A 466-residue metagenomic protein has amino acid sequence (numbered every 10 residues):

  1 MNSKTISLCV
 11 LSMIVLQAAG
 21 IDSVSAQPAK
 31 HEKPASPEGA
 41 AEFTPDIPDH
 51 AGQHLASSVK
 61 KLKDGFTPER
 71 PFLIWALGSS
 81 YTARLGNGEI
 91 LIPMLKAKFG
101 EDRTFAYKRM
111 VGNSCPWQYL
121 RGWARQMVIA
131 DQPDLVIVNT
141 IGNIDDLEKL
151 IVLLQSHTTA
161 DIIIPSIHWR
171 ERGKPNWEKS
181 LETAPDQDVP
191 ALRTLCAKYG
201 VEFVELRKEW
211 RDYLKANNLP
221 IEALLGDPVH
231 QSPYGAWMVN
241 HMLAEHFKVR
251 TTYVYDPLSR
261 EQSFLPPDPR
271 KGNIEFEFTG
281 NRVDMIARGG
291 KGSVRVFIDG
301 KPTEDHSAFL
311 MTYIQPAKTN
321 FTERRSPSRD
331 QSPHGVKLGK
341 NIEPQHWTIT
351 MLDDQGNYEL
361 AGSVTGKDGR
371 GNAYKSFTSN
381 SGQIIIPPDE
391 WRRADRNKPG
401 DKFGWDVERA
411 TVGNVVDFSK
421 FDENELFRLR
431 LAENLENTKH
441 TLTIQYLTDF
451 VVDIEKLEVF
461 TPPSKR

Functional and structural regions predicted by a protein language model:
N2-C9: Sec-dependent signal peptide recognition, specifically the positively charged N-region followed immediately by
C9-A18: Bacterial N-terminal signal peptides
A18-G20, V24-P28: Boundary at the C-terminal end of the N-terminal hydrophobic targeting segment
P28-A51: Helix-enriched interaction subdomains in cytosolic or periplasmic regions, typified by TIR/SEFIR signaling/NADase cores
V59-E69, I274-F276: Short boundary motifs at domain starts and secondary-structure transition points
P71-G86, G112-P116: Catalytic nucleophile-elbow at a beta strand-turn-alpha helix junction centered on a G-D-S/GDSL motif, marking
E89-T104, G112-P257, L265-P266, K271-N273 (+2 more regions): Alpha-helical cap/lid subdomain in secreted, periplasmic, or secretory-pathway luminal O-acyl-processing enzymes
